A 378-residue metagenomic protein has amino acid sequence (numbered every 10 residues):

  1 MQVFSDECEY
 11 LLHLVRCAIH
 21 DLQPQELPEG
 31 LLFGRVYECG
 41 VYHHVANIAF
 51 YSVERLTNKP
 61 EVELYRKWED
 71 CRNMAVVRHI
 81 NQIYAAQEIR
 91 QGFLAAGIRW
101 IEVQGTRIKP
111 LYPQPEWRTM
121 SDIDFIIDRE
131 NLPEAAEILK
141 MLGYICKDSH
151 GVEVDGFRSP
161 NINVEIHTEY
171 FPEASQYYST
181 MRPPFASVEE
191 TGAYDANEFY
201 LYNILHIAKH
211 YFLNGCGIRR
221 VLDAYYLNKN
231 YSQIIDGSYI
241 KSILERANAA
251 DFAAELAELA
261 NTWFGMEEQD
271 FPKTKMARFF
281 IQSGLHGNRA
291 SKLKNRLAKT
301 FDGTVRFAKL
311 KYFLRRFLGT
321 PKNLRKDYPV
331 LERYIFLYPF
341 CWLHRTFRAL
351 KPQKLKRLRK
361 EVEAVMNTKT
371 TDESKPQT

Functional and structural regions predicted by a protein language model:
M1-S121, I127-T378: Conserved NTP-donor binding/palm subdomain of two-metal-ion nucleotidyltransferases/polymerases, i.e., the charged
